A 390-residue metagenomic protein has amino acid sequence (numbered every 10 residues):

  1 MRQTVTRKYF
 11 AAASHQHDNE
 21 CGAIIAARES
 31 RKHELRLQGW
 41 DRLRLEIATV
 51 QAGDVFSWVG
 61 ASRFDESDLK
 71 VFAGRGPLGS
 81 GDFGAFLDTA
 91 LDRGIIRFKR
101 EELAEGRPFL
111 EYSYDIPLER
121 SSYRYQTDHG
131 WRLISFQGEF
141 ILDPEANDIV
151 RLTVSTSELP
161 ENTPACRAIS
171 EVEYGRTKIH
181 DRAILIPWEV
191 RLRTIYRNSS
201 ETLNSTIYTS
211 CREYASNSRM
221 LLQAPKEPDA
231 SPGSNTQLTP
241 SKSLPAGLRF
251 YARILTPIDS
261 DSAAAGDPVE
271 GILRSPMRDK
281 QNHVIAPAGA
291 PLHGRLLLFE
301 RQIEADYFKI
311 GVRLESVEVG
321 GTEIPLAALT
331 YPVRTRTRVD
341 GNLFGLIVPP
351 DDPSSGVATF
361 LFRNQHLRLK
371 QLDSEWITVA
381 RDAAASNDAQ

Functional and structural regions predicted by a protein language model:
M1-Q137, P144-V150, S155-L185, E189-A246 (+1 more regions): Structured extracytoplasmic
F136-L142, W188-V190, T206, V269-G271 (+3 more regions): Long, contiguous hydrophobic alpha-helical segments, chiefly transmembrane helices and signal peptides
V150-L152, G175, T239-Q390: Contiguous beta-sheet cores, especially beta-hairpins with glycine/small-residue-rich turns and Gly-(small hydrophobic)
